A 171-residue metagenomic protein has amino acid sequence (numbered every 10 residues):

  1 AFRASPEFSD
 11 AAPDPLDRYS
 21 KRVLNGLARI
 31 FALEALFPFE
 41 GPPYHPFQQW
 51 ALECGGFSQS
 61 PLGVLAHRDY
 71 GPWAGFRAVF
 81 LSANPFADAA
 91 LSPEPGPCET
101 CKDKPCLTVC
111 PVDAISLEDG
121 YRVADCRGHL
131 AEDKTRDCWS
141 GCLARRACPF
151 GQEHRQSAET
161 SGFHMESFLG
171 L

Functional and structural regions predicted by a protein language model:
A1-T100, A131, D137-S140, R155-L171: Auxiliary alpha/beta "docking" domains used to position bulky ligands
D103-G128, K134-G170: Iron-sulfur cluster-binding cysteine motifs and their immediate structural context in ferredoxin-like electron-transfer
